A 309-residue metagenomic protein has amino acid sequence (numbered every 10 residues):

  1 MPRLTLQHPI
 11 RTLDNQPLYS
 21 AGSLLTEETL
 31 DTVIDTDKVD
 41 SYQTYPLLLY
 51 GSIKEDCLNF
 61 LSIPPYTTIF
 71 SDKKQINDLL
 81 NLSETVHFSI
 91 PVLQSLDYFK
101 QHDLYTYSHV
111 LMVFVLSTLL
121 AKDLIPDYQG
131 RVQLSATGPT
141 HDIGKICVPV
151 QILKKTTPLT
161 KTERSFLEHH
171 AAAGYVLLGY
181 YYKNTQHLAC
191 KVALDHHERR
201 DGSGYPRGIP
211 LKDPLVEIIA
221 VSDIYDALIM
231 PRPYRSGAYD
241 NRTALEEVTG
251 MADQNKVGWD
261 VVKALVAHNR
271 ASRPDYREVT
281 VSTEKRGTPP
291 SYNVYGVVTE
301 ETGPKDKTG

Functional and structural regions predicted by a protein language model:
M1-L93, A238-G309: Terminal helices and disordered tails flanking the catalytic cores of nucleotide-processing hydrolases
T5, L13-D14, P91-Q94, C147-V148 (+4 more regions): Residue-level signal for pocket-adjacent positions within structured domains
L30-D31, T118, Y175: Short glycine-/small-residue-rich flexible loop motifs, especially phosphate/cofactor-binding loops
Y42-E168, Y180-T185: Acidic/His-rich, divalent-metal-binding segments that scaffold phosphate/diphosphate chemistry
V113, A136, T140-C147, S165-V176 (+3 more regions): Alpha-helical scaffolding flanking metal-ion-dependent phosphate/phosphodiester catalytic sites
K154-E163, V192, D213-E217, L265-R270 (+1 more regions): Short alpha-helical linear motifs
T157-P158, P233, Y239, P274: Residue-level signature of transmembrane alpha-helix interfaces in integral membrane proteins
